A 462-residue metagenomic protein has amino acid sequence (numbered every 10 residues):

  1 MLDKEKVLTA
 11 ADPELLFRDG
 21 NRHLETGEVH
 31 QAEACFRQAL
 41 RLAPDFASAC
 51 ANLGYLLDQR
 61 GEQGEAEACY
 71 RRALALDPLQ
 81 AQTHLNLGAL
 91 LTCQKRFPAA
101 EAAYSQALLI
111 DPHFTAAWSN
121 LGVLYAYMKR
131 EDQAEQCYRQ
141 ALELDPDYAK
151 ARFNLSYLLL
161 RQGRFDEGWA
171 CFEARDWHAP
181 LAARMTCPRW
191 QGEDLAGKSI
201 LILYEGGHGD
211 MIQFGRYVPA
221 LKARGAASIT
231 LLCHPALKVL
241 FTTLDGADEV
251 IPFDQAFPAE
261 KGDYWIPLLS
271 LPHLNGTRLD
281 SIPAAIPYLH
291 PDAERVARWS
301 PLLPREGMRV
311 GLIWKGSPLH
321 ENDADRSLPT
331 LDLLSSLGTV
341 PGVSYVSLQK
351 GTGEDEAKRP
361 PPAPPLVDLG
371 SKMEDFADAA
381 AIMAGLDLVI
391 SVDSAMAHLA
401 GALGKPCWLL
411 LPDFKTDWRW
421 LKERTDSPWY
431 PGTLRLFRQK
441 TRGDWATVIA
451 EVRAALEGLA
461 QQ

Functional and structural regions predicted by a protein language model:
M1-L388, D393-Q462: Alpha-helical solenoid repeat scaffolds of the TPR/TPR-like class and their adjacent stem/linker regions that mediate
